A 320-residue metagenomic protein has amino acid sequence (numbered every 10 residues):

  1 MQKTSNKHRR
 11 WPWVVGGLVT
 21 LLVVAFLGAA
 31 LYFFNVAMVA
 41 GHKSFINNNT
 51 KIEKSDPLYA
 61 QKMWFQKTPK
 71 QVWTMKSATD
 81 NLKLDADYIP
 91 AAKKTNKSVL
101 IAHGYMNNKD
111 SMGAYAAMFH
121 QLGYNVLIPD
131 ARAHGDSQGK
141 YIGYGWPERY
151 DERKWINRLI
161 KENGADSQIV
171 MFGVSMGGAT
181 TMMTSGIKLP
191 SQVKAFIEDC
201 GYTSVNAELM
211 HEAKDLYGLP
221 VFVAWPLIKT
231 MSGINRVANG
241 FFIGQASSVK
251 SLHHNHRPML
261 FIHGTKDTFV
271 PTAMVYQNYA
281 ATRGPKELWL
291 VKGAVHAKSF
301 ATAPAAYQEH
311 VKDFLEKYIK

Functional and structural regions predicted by a protein language model:
L21-K76: An N-terminal hydrophobic leader/cap segment in hydrolases
Y105-M118: The serine-hydrolase catalytic nucleophile loop
Y115, R257, P271-A280: Short alpha-helix in the alpha/beta-hydrolase fold that links the catalytic acid
A116-Q138: Conserved alpha/beta-hydrolase
I142-N163: Alpha/beta-hydrolase active-site loop
M183-F241: Hydrolase active-site cap/lid region
H254-H256, F261-H263, D267: Short beta-strand/loop motif that positions the catalytic acidic residue of the alpha/beta-hydrolase fold
T302-K320: Catalytic active-site module of serine/aspartate enzymes centered on a nucleophile-bearing elbow/loop
